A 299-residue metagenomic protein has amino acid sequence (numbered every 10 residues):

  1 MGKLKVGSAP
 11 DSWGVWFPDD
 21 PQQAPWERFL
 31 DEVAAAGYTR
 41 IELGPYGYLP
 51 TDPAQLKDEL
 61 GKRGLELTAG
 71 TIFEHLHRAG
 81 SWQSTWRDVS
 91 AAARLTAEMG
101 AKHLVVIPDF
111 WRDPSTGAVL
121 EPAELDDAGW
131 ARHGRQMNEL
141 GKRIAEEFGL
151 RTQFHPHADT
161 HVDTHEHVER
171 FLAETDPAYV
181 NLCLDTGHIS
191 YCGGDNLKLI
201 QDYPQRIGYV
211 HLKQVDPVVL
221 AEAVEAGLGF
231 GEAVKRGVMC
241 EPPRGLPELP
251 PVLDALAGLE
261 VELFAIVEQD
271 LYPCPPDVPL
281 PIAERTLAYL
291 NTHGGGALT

Functional and structural regions predicted by a protein language model:
M1-H103, D127, A131, N138-E139 (+4 more regions): N-terminal pre-domain/capping segments
K5-A9, T68-G70, L104-D109, R206-D216 (+1 more regions): Non-cysteine beta-strand/loop elements that form the S-adenosyl-L-methionine
S8, R40-I41, G134-L246, G295-L298: Acidic/histidine-rich catalytic cores of soluble enzymes
F17-P21, R40-Q55, H75-R87, R112 (+5 more regions): Acidic-and-aromatic substrate-binding clefts and catalytic sites of carbohydrate-active enzymes
D20-A24, F110-V119, V219-E232: Short, flexible, mixed-charge acidic loops at enzyme active sites
S81-L182, V278: Active-site acidic/histidine proton-transfer and metal-coordination neighborhood in alpha/beta enzyme cores
P243-L259: A short, acidic, amphipathic alpha-helical segment used as a generic capping/interface helix at domain edges
V261-H293: C-terminal/domain-terminus segments
